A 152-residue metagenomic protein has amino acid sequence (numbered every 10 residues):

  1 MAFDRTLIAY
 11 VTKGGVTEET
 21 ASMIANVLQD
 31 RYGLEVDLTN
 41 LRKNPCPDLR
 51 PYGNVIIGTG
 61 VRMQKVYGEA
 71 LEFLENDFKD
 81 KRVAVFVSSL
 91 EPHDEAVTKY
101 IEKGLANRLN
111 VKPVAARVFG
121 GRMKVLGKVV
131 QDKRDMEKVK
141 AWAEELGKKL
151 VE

Functional and structural regions predicted by a protein language model:
A2-T6, E19, V27-D37, P51-G58 (+1 more regions): FMN-binding flavodoxin-like domain, especially the glycine-rich phosphate-binding loop
I8-Y10: Structural cue for short, hydrophobic secondary-structure segments
T12-E19: Glycine-rich NAD(P) Rossmann-fold beta1-alpha1 loop
K43-N44, Q64: Positions that flank functional sites
P45-R50: Short amphipathic alpha-helix with an adjacent loop that forms part of the alpha/beta core around
